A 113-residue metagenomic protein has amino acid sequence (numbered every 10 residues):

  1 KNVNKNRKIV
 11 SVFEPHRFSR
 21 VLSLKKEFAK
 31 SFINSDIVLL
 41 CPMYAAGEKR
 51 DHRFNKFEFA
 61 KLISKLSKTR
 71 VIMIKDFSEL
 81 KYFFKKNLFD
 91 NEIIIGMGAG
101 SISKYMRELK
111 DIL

Functional and structural regions predicted by a protein language model:
K1-L113: ATP-dependent carboxylate-amine ligase
